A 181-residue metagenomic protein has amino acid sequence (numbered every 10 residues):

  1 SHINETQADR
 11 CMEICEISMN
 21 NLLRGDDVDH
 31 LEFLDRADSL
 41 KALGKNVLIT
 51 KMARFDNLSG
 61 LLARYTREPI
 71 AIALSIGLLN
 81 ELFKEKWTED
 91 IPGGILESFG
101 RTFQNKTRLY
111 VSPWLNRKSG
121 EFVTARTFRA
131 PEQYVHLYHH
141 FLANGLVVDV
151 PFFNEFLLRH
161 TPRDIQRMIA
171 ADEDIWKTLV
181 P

Functional and structural regions predicted by a protein language model:
S1-P181: Nucleotidyltransferase catalytic core that binds NTPs
